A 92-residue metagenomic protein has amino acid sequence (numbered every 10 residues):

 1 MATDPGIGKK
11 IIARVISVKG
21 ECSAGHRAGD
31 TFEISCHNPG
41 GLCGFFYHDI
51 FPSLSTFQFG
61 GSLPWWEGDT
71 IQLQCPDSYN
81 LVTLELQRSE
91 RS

Functional and structural regions predicted by a protein language model:
A2-A13: Short, basic/aromatic beta-hairpin or loop at an interaction surface
I7, L63-S92: Short, compact, well-ordered microdomains
I16-E21: Short alpha-helix capping/helix-loop boundary micro-motifs
G44-G61: Short, compositionally biased
